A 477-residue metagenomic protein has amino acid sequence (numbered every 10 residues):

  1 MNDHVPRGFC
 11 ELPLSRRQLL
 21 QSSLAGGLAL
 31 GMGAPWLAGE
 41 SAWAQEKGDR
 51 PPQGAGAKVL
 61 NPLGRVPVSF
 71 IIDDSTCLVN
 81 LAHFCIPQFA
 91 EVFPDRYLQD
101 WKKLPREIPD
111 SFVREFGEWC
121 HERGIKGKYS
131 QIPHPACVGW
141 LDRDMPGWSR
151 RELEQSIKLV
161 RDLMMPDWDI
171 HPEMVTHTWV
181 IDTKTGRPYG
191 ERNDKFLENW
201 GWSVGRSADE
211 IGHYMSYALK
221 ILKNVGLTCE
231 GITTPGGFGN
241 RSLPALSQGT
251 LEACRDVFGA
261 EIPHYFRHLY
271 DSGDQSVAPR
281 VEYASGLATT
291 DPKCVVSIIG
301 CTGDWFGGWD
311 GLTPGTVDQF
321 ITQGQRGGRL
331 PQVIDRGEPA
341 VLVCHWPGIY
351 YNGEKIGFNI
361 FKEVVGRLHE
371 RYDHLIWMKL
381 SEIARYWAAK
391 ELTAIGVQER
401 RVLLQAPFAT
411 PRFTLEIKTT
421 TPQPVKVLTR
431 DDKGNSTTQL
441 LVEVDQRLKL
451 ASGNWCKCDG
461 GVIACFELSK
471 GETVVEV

Functional and structural regions predicted by a protein language model:
M1-S15, E40-S41: N-terminal secretory signal peptides
S15-M32: N-terminal export leaders
W36-Q45: Signal peptide processing junction and immediate N-terminal pro/mature segment of secreted/exported proteins
E46-P62, S69, S75, R150 (+7 more regions): Active-site-adjacent pocket scaffolds in enzyme catalytic domains
P51-D169, T176-T178, A208, Y214-G239 (+2 more regions): Active-site beta->alpha N-cap acidic-glycine motif
C77-N80, P135-L141, T178-K184, F238-P244 (+3 more regions): Short catalytic/ligand-binding loop motif for oxyanion handling, primarily in non-cytosolic enzymes, centered on
G357-A389: Catalytic cores of secreted or luminal carbohydrate-active enzymes
T393-V477: C-terminal beta-sandwich/jelly-roll accessory domains of carbohydrate-active enzymes
